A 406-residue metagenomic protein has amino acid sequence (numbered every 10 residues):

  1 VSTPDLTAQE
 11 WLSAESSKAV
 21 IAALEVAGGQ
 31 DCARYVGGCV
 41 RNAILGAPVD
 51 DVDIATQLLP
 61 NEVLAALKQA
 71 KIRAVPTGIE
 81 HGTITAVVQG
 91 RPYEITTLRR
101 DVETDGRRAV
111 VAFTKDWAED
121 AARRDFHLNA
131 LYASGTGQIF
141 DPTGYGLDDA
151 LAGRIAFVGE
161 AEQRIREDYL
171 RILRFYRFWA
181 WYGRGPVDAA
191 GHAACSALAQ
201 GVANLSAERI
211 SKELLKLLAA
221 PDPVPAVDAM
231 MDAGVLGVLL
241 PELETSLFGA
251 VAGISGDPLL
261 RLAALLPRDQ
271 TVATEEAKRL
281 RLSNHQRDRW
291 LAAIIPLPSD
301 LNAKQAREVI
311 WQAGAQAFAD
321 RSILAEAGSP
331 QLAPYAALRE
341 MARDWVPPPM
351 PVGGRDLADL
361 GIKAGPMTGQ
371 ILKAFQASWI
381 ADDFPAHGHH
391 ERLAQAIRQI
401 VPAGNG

Functional and structural regions predicted by a protein language model:
V1-G406: Catalytic cores of the polymerase beta-like nucleotidyltransferase superfamily and closely associated nucleotide
